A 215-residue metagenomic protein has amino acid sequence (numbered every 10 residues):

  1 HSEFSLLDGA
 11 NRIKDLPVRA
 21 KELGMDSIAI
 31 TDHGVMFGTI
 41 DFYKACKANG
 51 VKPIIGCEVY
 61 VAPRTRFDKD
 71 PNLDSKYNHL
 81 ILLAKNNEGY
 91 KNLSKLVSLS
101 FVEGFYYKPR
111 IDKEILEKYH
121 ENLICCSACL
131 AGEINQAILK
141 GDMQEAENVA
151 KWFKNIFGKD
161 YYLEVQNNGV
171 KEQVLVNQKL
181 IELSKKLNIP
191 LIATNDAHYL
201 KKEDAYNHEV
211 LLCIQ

Functional and structural regions predicted by a protein language model:
H1-Q215: Phosphodiester-processing cores and adjacent nucleic acid-binding clamps
